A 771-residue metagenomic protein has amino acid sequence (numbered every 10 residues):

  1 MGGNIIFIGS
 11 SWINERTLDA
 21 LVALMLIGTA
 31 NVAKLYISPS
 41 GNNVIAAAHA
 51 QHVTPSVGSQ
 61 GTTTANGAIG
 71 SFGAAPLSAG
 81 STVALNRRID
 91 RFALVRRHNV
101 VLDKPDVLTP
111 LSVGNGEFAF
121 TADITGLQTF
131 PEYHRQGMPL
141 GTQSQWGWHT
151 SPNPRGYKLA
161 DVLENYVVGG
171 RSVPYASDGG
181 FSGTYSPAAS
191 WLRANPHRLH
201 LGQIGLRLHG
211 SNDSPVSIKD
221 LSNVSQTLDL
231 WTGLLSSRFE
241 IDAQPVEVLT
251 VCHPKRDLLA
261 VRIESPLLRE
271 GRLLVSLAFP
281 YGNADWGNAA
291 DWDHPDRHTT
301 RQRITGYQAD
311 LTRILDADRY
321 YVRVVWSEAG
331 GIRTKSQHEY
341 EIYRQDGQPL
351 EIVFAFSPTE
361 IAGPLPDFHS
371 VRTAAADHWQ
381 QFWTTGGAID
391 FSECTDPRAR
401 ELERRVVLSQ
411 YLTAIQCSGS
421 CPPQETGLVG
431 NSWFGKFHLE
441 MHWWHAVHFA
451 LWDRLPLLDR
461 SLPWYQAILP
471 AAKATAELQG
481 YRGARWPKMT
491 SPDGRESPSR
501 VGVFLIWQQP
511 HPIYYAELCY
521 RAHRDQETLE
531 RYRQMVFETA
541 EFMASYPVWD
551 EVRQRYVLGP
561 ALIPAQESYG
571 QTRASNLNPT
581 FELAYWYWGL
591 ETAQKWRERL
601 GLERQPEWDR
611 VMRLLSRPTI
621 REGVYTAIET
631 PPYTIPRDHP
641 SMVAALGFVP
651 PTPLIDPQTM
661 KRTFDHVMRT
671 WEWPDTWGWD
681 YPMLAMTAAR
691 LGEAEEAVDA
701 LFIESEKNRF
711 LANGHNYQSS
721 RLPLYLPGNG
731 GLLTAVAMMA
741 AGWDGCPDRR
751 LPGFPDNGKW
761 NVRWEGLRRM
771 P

Functional and structural regions predicted by a protein language model:
M1-N14: N-terminal secretory signal peptides that target proteins for export/translocation
D19-T29, K34: Bacterial N-terminal signal peptides
I45-A47, H52-G58, T64-K436, L455 (+2 more regions): Acidic/polar, glycine-enriched structural segments that form the non-catalytic walls/loops of the carbohydrate-binding
Q128, E132-R135, H149, H438-A471 (+5 more regions): Active-site core of glycosidic bond-cleaving carbohydrate-active enzymes
R193-V216, P727-G766: Catalytic cores of secreted or luminal carbohydrate-active enzymes
D285, T413-C421, G435-H438, L457 (+5 more regions): Secretory-pathway/luminal and periplasmic proteins that interact with or process carbohydrate-rich
P422-G435, W486-F504, A561-P579, R709-L722: Acidic/His metal-coordination segments adjacent to aromatic residues that form catalytic metal sites in metalloenzymes
E538, F542-W596: Acidic/histidine-rich catalytic neighborhood
